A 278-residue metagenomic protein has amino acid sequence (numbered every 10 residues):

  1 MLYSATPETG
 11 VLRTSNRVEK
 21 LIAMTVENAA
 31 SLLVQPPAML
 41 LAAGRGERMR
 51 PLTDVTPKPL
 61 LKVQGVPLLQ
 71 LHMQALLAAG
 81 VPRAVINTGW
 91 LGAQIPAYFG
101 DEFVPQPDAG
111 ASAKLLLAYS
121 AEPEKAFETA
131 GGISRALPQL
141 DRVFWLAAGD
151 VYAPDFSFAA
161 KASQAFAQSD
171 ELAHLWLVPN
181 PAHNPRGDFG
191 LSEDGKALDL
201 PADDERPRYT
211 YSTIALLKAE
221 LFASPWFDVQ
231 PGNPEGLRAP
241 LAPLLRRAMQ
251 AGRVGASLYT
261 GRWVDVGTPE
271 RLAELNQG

Functional and structural regions predicted by a protein language model:
M1-A23: N-terminal amphipathic/basic-hydrophobic helices that include classical n-h-c signal peptides and signal-anchor
L21, T25-P96, F158: N-terminal glycine-rich phosphate-binding loop and ensuing alpha1 helix
P37-M39, R83-V85, A118, W145 (+2 more regions): A structural signal for isolated positions on well-ordered beta-strands in alpha/beta enzyme cores
M49, I95-F99, P225, L275: Hydrophobic packing residues within well-ordered alpha-helices of enzyme cores
Q64, W90-L91, E124, P240 (+1 more regions): Short beta->alpha linker loops
E102-D188, S192-E193, S224: Conserved beta-loop-beta/alpha segment of the NTase-like Rossmann-fold superfamily that binds/positions NTPs
F144-W145, Y152, F156-Q168, N180-H183 (+1 more regions): Catalytic-core segments of class I nucleotidyltransferases/pyrophosphorylases that form NMP-activated intermediates
